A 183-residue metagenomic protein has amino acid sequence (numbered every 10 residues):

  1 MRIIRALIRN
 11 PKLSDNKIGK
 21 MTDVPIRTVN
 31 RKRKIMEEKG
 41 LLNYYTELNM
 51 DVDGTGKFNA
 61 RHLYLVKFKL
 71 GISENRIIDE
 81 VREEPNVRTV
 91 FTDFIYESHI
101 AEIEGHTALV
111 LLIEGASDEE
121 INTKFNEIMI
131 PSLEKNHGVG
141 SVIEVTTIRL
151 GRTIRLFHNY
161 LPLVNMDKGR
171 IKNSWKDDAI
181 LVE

Functional and structural regions predicted by a protein language model:
M1-E183: A compositional/biophysical signature of low hydrophobicity enriched in polar/charged and small residues
